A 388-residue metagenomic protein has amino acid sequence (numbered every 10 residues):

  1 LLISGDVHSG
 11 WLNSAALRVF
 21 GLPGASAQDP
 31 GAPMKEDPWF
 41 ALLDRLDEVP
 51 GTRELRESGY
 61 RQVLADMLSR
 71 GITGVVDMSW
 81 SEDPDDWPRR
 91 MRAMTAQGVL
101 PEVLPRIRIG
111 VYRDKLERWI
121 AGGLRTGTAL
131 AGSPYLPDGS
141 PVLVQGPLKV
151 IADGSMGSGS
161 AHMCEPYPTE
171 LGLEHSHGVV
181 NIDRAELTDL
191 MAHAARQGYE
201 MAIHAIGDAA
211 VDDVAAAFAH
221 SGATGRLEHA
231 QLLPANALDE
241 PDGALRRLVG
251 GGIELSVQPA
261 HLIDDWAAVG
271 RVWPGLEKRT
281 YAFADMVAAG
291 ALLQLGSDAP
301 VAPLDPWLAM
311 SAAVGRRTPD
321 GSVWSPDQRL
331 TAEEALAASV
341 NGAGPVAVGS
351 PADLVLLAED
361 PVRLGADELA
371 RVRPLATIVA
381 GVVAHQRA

Functional and structural regions predicted by a protein language model:
L1-T126, V150-E165, T169-A210, T224 (+3 more regions): Divalent metal-binding segments
S58, M191-A202, A209-G225, H229-A230 (+3 more regions): His/Asp/Glu-enriched, well-ordered alpha-helical/loop segment that forms or immediately abuts the divalent-metal
P84-W87, V211-D212, A235-A237, P241: Short, well-ordered alpha-helical microsegments
V99-K149, T224-R247, W266-Q294: Phosphate/diphosphate-binding loops
V142-S160, G250-H261: Non-cysteine beta-strand/loop elements that form the S-adenosyl-L-methionine
L143-V144, A370-V372: Short, small/polar residue-rich loop motifs at catalytic or cofactor-binding pockets
G157, A384-H385: Short, isolated positions in well-ordered beta-strands
P361-E368: Short, Lys/Arg- and Gly-enriched loop/turn segments at beta-strand edges
